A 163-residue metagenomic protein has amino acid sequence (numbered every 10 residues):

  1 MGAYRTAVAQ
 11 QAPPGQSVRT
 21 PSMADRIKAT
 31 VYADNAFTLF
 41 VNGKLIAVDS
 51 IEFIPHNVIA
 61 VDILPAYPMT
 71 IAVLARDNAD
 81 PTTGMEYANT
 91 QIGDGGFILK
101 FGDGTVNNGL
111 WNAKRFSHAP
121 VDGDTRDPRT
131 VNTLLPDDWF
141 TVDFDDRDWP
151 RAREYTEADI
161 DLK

Functional and structural regions predicted by a protein language model:
G2-I46, V58-K163: Beta-strand-rich recognition domains
A47-I54: Extracellular beta-rich ligand/substrate-recognition surface
